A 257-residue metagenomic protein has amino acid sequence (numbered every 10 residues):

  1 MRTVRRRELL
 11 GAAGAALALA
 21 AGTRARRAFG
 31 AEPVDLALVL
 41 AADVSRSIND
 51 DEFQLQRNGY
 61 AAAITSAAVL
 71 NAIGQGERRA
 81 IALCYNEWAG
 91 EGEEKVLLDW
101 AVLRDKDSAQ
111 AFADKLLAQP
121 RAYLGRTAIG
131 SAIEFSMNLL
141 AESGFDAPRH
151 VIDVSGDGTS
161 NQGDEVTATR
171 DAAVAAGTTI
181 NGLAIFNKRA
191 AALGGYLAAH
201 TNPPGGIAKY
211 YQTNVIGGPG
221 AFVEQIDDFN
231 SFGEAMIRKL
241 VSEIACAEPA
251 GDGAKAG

Functional and structural regions predicted by a protein language model:
R2-T3, E8-R27: N-terminal export signals
E32-L97, A132, S136, V151-S155 (+1 more regions): Von Willebrand factor
A41-D51, L116-R126, G156-S160, A198 (+1 more regions): Second-shell loop/turn segments in exported
G76-K115, G195-P204, A208, Q212: Short beta-strand-loop
K95, D107-H150, A184-F186, A190-G195 (+1 more regions): Von Willebrand factor
R126-A176, V241, G257: Exposed acidic/Ser/Thr-rich ligand/metal-binding surfaces
T159-Y210: VWA/integrin I-like adhesion module and closely mimicked acidic/polar interface patches used
V223-G257: C-terminal "exit" segments of structured domains
